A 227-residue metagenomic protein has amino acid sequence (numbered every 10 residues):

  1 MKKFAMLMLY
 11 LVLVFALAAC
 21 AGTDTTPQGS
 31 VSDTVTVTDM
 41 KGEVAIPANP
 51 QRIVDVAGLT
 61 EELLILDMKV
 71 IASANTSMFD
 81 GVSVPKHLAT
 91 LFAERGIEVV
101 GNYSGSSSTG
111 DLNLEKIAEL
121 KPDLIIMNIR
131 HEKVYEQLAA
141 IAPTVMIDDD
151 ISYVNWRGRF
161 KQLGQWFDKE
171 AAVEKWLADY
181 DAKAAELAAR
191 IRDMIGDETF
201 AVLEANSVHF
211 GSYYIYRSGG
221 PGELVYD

Functional and structural regions predicted by a protein language model:
M1-L11: Positively charged n-region of N-terminal signal peptides that target proteins for export
K3, C20-E61, A172-L203: Bacterial Sec-exported substrate-binding components of ABC uptake systems
F15-A19: C-terminal motif of bacterial Sec signal peptides marking the signal peptidase cleavage site
G42-E43, S108-E119, V134: Short, well-structured alpha-helical segments in soluble
L59-K116: A short, structured surface patch at a secondary-structure boundary
L114-I126, P143: Proline-aspartate-enriched helix->loop->beta-strand connector
V134-H209: Extracytoplasmic substrate-binding proteins
Y214-D227: Alpha-helical, coiled-coil/dimerization segments enriched in small aliphatic residues
